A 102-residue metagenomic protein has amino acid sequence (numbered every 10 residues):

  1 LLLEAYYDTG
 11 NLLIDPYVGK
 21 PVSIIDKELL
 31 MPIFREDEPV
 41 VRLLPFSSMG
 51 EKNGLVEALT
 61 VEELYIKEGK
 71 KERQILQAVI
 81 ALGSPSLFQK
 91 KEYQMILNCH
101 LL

Functional and structural regions predicted by a protein language model:
L1-L102: Pepsin/retropepsin-fold aspartyl endopeptidases
